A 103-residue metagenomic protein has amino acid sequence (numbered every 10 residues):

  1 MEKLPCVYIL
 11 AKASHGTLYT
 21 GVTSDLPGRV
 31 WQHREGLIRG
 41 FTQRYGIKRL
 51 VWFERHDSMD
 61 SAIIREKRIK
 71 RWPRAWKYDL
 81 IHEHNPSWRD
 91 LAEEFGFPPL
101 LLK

Functional and structural regions predicted by a protein language model:
M1-R39, Q43-R55, D60-K67, H84-P86 (+1 more regions): GIY-YIG nuclease catalytic motif and its immediate N-terminal context
L26, W72-P73: A short acidic/small-residue loop/turn micro-motif
A75-I81: A short, polar/charged loop-to-alpha-helix boundary motif
